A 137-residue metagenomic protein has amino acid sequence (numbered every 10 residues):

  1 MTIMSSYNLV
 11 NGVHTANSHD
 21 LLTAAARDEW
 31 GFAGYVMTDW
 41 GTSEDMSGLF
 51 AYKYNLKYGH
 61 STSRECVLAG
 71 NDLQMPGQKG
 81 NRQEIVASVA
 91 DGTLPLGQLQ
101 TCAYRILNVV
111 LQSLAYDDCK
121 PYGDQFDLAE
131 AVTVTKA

Functional and structural regions predicted by a protein language model:
M1-H14: Short acidic, glycine-rich surface-loop motifs adjacent to enzyme active sites
M1-T2, A33-G34, L73, P95-L96: Residue-level detector of short coil/turn "hinge" positions at structural boundaries
N8, A26-R27, G31, T42-G48 (+3 more regions): Hydrophobic alpha-helix feature that most strongly marks membrane-spanning transmembrane helices and their immediate
H14-H19, D45-N55, K79-A87: Histidine/acidic-residue-rich catalytic or RNA/ligand-binding cores of hydrolases and nuclease-related proteins
N17-T38: Alpha-helix-loop-beta-strand connector modules within alpha/beta enzyme cores
D28, L56-A137: Preference for extracellular/luminal or secreted protein segments
F32-K53, E65, A69-Q78: Short acidic/histidine-rich active-site segments
